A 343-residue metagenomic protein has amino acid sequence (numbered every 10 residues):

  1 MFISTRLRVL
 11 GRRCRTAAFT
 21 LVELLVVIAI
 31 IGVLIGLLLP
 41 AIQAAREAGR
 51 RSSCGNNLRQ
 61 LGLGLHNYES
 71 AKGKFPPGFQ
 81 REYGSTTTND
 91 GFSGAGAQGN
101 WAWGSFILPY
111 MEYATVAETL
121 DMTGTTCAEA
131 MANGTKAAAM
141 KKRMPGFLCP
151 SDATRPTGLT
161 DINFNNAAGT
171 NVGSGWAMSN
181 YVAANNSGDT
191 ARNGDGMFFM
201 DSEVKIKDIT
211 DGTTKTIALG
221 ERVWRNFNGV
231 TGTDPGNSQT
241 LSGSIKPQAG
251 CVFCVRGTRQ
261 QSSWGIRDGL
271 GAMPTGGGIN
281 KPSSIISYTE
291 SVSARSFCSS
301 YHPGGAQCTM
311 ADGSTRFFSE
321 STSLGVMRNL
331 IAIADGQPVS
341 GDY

Functional and structural regions predicted by a protein language model:
M1-L21, S85-T88: N-terminal leader/signal peptides at the extreme start of proteins
S4, V22-L25, R46, V339-Y343: Enriched but not universal
T5, L38-A41, R46, E69 (+1 more regions): Structural motif corresponding to the C-terminal cap of alpha-helices
T5-R8, F19-E23, I35-L37, D268-G271 (+1 more regions): Intrinsic-disorder/low-complexity peptide segments enriched for small residues
L7-V9, R46, I285: Intrinsically disordered and other compositionally biased segments
L10, I28, F253-R256: N-terminal non-cleavable signal-anchor helices
T16-R50, Q60: N-terminal single-pass transmembrane signal-anchor helix
A48-Y343: Surface-exposed loop/linker segments characteristic of extracytoplasmic
